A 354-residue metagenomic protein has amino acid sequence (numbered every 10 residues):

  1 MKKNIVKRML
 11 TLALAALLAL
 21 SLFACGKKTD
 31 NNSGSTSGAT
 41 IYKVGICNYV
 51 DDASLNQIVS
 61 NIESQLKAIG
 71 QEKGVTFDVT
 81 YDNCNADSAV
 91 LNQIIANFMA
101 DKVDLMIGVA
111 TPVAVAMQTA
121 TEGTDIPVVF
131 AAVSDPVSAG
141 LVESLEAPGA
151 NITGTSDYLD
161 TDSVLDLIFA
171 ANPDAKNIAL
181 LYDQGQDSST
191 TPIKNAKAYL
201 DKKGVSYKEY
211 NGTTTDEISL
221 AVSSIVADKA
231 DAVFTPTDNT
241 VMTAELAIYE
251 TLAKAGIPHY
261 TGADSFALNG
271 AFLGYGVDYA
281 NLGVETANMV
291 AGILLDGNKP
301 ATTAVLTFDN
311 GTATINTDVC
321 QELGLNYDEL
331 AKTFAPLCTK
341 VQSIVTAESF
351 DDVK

Functional and structural regions predicted by a protein language model:
S21-A24: C-terminal motif of bacterial Sec signal peptides marking the signal peptidase cleavage site
G26-K28: Bacterial signal peptide processing site
G38-S64, I69, T80-A89, G185-S189 (+1 more regions): Extracytoplasmic "Venus flytrap"
V44, I62, T153-K203, K299 (+1 more regions): An alpha-beta-alpha
I69-L91, N151-I152, K197-T215: Short beta-strand elements in bilobed, periplasmic/extracellular small-molecule ligand-binding domains
T80-E143, D238-A253, I257-G262: Beta-alpha junction/loop-to-helix N-cap segments that form part of ligand/metal-binding clefts
D135-N177, V277-N298: Hydrophobic alpha-helical segments within soluble ligand-binding/sensing domains
G292-K354: Hinge/cleft segment of the Venus flytrap/periplasmic-binding protein
